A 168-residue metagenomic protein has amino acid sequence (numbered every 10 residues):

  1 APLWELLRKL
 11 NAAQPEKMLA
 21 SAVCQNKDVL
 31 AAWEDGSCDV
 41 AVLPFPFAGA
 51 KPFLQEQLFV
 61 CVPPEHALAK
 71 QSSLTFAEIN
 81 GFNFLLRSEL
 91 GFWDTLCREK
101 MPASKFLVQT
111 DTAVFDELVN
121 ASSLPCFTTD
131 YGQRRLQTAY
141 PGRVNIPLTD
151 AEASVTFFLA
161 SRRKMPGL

Functional and structural regions predicted by a protein language model:
A1-P46: Central regulatory/effector-binding core of bacterial HTH transcription factors
P2-L6, F76, N80-S104, R134: Secondary-structure junction motif
K17-Q25, L86-R87, A103-V114: Short beta-strand-to-loop elements that line the ligand-binding cleft of bilobed periplasmic-binding protein-like
Q25-N26, D35, V42-F47, P63-P64 (+3 more regions): Beta->alpha turn/N-cap motifs
L30, E34, A50, F76 (+1 more regions): Short hydrophobic/charged patches on amphipathic alpha-helices used for structural packing and interfaces
G49-Q57, V114-K164: Beta-alpha-beta core module
A50-L58, V62-F84: Flexible hinge/capping segments at coil-to-helix
E65-L74, A151-A153, R163-L168: Short helix-loop capping/hinge motifs at secondary-structure junctions, enriched in acidic/polar residues
